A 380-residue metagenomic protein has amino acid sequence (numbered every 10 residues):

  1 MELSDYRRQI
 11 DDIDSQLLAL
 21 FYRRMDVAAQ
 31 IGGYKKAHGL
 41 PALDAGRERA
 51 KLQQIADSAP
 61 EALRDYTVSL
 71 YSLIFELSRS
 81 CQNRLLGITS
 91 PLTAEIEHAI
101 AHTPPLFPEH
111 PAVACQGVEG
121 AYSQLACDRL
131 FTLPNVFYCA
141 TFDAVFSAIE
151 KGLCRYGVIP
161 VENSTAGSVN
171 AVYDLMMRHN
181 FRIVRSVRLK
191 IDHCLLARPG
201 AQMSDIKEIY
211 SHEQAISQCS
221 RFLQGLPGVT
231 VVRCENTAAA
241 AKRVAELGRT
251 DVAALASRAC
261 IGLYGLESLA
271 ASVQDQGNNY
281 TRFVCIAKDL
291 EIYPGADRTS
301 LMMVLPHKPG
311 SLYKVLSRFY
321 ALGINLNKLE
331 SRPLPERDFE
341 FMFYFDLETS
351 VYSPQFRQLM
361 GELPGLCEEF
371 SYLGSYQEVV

Functional and structural regions predicted by a protein language model:
M1-V380: Domain-level signature for soluble enzymes in the chorismate/prephenate branch of the shikimate pathway
